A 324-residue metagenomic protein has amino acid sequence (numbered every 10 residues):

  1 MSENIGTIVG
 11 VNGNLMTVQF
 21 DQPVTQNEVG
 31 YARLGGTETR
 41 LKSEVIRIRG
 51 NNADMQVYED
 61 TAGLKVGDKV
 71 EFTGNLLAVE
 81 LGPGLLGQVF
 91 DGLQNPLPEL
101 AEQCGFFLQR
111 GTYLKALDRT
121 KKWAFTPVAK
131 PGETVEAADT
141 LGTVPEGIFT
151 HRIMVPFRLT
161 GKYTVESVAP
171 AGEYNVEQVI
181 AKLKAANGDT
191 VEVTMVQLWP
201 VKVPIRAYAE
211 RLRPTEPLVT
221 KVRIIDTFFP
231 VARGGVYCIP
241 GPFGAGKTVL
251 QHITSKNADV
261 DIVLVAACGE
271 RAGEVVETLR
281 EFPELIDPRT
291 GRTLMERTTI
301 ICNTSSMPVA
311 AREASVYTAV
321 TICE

Functional and structural regions predicted by a protein language model:
M1-E3, G111-Y113, L198-P200, A207-Y208 (+3 more regions): Short hydrophobic/aromatic-rich motifs at helix boundaries and adjacent loops
M1-S2, N187-G188, E284-T290: Intrinsically disordered, low-complexity boundary segments flanking structured domains
S2-I5, N27, T39, L64 (+6 more regions): Amphipathic alpha-helical transducer elements in NTP-driven molecular machines
E3, T7-L15: Extreme N-terminal "head/tail" segments of very large remodeling/mechanoenzyme assemblies
N4-T7, E44, I253-T254: Short, flexible, solvent-exposed loop/turn segments with mixed acidic/basic and small polar residues
V11-N12, Q19-L218: Acidic-enriched and Gly/Ser
L218-E324: Switch/coupling sub-region of P-loop NTPases
